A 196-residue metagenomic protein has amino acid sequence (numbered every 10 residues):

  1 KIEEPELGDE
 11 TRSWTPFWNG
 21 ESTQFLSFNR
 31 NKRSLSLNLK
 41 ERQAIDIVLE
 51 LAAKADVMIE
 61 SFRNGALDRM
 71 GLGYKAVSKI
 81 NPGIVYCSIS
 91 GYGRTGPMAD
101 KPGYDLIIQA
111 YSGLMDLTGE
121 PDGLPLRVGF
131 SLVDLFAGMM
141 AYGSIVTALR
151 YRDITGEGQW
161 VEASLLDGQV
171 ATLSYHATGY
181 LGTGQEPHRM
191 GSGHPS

Functional and structural regions predicted by a protein language model:
K1-G8, K54, S61, K79-I80 (+2 more regions): Acyl-CoA thioester-binding alpha/beta core of soluble enzymes
I2-S34: Glycine-rich phosphate-binding loop and adjoining beta1-alpha1-beta2 segment of Rossmann-like nucleotide-binding folds
E6, G91-G93, L165-V170: Glycine-rich beta-alpha junction loops
D9, L72, L106-Q109, F136-M140: Conserved active-site and cofactor/substrate-binding residues in soluble primary-metabolism enzymes
T23-K79: A structured beta-alpha segment of the ubiquitous adenosine-cofactor-binding alpha/beta core
E41, E60-G119: N-terminal Rossmann-like NAD(P) cofactor-binding subdomain of oxidoreductases, focused on the glycine-rich
L114-S196: Acidic, glycine-rich segments within the central catalytic cores of soluble metabolic enzymes that bind/position
